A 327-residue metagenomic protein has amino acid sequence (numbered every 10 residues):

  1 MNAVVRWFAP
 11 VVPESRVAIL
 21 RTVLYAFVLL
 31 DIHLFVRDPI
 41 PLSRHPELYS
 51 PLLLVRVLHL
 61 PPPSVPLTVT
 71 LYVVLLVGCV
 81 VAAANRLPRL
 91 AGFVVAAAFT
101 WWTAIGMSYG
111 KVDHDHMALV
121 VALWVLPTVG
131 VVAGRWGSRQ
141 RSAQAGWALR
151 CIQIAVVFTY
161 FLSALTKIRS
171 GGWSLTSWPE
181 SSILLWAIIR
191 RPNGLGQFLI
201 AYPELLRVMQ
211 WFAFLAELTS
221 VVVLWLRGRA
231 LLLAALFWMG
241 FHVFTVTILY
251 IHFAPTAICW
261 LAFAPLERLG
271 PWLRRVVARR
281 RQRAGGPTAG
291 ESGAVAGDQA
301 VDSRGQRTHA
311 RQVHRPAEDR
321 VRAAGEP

Functional and structural regions predicted by a protein language model:
M1-E326: Alpha-helical membrane-anchoring segments
